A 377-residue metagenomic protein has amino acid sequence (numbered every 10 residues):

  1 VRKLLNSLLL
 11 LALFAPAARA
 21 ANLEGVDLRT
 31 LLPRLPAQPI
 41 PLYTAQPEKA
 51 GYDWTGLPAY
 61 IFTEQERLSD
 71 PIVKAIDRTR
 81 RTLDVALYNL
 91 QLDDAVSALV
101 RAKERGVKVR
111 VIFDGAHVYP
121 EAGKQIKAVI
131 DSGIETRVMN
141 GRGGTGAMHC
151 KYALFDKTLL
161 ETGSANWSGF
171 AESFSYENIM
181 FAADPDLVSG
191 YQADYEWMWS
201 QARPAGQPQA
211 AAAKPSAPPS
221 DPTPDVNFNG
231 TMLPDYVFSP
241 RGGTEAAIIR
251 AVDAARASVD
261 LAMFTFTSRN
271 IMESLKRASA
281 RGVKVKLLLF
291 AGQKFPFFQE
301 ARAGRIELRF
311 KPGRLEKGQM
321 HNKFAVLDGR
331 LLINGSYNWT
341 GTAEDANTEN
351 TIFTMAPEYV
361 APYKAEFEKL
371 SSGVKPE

Functional and structural regions predicted by a protein language model:
R2-L10: Sec-dependent signal peptide recognition, specifically the positively charged N-region followed immediately by
L11-A15: Repetitive helical segments and hydrophobic/amphipathic motifs
A18-A20: Boundary at the C-terminal end of the N-terminal hydrophobic targeting segment
L23-R78, Q91-D253, E273-S274, R281-K364 (+1 more regions): HKD-type phospholipase D/PLD-like phosphodiesterase module
A86-L92, A262-T267: Short, glycine-rich nucleotide/cofactor-binding loops
D260-F264, K286-L289: Short, conserved beta-strand edge motifs with alternating hydrophobic and charged residues
